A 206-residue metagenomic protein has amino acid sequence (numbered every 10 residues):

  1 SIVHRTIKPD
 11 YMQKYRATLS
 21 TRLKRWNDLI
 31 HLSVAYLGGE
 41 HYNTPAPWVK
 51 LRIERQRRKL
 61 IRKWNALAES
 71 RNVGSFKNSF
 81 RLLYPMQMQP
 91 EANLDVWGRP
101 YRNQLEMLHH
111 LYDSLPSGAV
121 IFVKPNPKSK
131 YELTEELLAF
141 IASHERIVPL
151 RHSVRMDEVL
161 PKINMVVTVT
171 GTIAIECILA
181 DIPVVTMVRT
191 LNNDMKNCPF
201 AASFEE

Functional and structural regions predicted by a protein language model:
S1-E206: Catalytic-core helical/loop segments in enzymes performing group transfer/polymerization on anionic/lipid-linked
